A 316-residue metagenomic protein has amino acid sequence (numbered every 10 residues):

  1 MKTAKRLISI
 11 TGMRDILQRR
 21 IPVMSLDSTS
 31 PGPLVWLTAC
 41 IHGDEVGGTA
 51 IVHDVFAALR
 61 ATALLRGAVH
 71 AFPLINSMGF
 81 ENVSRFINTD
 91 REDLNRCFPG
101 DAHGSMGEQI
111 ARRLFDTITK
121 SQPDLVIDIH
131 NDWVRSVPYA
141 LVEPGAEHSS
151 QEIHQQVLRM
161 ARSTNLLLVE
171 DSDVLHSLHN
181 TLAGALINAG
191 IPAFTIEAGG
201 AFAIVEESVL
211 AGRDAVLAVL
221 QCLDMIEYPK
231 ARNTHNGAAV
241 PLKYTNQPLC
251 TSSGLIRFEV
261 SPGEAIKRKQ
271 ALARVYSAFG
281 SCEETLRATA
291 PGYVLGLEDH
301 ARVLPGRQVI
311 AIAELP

Functional and structural regions predicted by a protein language model:
M1-P316: Structured catalytic-domain cores with a bias toward divalent-metal coordination
